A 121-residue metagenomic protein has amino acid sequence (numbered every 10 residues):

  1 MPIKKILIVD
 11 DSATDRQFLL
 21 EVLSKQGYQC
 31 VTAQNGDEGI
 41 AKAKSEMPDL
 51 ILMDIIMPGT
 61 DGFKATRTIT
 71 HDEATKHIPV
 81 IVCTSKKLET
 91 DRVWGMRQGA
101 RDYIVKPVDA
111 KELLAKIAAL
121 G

Functional and structural regions predicted by a protein language model:
Q17-K25: Charged docking surfaces used in two-component/phosphorelay signaling
G27-Q34, K42: Short hydrophobic/Thr-rich beta-strand motif most characteristic of the beta2 strand and flanking loop of CheY-like
E46-L52: Active-site beta3 strand of CheY-like receiver
P58-G59, K76, L88, K106-P107: The feature encodes the CheY-like receiver
V108-A118: C-terminal output helix
